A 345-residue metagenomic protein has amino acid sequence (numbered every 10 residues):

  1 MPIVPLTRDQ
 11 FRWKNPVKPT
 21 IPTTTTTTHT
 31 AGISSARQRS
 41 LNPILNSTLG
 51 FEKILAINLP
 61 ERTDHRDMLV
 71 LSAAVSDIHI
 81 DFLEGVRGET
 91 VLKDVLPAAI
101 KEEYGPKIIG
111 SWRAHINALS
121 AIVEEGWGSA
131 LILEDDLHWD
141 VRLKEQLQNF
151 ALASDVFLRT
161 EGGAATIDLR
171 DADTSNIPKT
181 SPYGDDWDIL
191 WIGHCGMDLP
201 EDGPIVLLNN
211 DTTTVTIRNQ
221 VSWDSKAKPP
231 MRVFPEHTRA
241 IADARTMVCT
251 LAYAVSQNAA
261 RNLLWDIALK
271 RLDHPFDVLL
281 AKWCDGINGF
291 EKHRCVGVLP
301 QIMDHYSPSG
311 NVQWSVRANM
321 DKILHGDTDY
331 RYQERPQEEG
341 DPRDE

Functional and structural regions predicted by a protein language model:
M1-L133, L137-E345: An acidic/histidine-cluster motif and surrounding catalytic segment that typifies divalent-metal-assisted enzyme active
